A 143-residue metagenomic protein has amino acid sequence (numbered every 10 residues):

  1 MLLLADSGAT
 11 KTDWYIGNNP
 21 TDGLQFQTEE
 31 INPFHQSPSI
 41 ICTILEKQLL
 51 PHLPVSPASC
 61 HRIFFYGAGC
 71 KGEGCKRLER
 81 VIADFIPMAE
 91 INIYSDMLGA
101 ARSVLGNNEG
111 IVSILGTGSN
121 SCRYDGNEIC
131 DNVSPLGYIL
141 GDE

Functional and structural regions predicted by a protein language model:
L2-D6, C60-F64, G110-I114: Short glycine-aspartate micro-motif
L2-T43, I129-C130, P135-G137: Short glycine-rich, Thr/Ser-proximal phosphate-binding strand/loop in the N-terminal lobe of ATP-dependent enzymes
T12-G17, R102, S113, S119-D125: Short beta-strand scaffold segments in enzyme catalytic cores
N19-D22, R80-F85, G110, G126-D131: A glycine- and small-aliphatic-rich helix-loop capping segment at beta-alpha/alpha-beta transitions that lines
S39-P54: Short, well-ordered amphipathic alpha-helical segments that serve as non-catalytic structural scaffolds within diverse
P51-N92, V104-L105: Short beta-strand-loop/turn "lid" adjacent to the catalytic site in phosphate-handling enzymes
A89-S113: Conserved phosphate-binding catalytic cores of ATP/NTP-utilizing and phosphoryl-transfer enzymes
E109, S121-E143: Glycine/GP-enriched mid-protein hinge/lid loop-to-helix segment characteristic of carbohydrate kinases
